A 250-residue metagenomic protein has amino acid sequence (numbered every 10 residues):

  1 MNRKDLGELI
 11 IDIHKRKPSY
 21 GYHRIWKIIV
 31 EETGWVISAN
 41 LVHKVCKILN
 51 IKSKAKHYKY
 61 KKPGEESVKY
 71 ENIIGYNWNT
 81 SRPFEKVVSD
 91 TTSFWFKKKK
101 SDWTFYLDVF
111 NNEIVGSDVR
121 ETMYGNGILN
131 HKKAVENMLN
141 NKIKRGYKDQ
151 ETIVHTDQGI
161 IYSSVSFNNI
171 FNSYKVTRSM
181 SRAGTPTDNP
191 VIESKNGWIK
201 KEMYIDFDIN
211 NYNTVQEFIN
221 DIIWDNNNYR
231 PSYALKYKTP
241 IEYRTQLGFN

Functional and structural regions predicted by a protein language model:
M1-R82, T185, T239-L247: Basic, flexible linker segments flanking DNA-binding modules in nucleic acid-interacting mobile-element proteins
P18-S19, G34, N79, D157-Q158 (+2 more regions): Conserved, non-catalytic sequence blocks in retroelement Pol enzymes and Pol-derived host proteins
P63-E65, T156-Q158, S164-V165, R178-K201 (+2 more regions): RNase H-like two-metal-ion nuclease catalytic core shared by retroviral integrases and related mobile-element nucleases
Y76, T80-N126: An active-site-proximal beta-strand-loop segment
E113-S117, R178-S181, I205-D206: Short small-residue beta-strand/loop micro-motif enriched in glycine and branched aliphatics
D118-K148: Active-site beta-loop-alpha junctions of metal-dependent nucleic acid enzymes, especially the RNase H-like/DDE
N168, N172-V176, W198-N250: C-terminal domain-tail junction helix/linker
